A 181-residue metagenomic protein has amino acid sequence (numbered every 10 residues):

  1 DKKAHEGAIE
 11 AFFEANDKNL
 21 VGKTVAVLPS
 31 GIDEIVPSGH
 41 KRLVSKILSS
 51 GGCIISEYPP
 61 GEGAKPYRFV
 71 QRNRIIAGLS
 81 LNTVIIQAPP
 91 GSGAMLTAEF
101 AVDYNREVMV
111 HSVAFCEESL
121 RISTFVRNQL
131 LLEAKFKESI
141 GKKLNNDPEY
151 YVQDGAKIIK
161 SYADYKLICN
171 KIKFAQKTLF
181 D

Functional and structural regions predicted by a protein language model:
D1-D181: Glycine-biased, small-residue-rich flexible motifs in mid-sequence functional cores and linkers
